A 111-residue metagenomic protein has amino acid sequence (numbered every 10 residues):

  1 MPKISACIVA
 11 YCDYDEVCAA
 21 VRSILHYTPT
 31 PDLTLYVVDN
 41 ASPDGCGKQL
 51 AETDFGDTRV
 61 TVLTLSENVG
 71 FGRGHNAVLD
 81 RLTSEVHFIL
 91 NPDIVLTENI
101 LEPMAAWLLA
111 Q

Functional and structural regions predicted by a protein language model:
K3-S5, T34: Cell-envelope/extracellular polymer assembly enzymes that use nucleotide-activated donors
S23, D39-K48: A conserved acidic beta->alpha catalytic loop
S23-D32: Short, acidic, metal-binding catalytic loop of nucleotide-sugar glycosyltransferases
D32-A41, T61-L65: Short beta-strand/loop segment that forms part of the nucleotide-sugar
T64-L82: Glycine-rich, basic loop-to-helix element that forms the pyrophosphate-binding segment of sugar-nucleotide handling
H87: Short aromatic/hydrophobic "clamp" motif used to bind/position activated sugar donors
N91-V95: The conserved acidic donor/metal-binding loop of glycosyltransferases
N99-Q111: Conserved donor NDP-sugar-binding/catalytic core segment of glycosyltransferases
